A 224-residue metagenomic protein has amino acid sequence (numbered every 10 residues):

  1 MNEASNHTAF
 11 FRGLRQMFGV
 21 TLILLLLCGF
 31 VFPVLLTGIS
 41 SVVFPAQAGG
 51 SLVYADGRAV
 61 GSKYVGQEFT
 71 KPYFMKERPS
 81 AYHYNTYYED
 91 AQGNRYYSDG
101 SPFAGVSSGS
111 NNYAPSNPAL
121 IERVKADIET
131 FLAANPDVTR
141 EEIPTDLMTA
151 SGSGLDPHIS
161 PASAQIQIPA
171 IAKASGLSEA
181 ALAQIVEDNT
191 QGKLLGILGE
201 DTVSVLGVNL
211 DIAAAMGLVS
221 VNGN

Functional and structural regions predicted by a protein language model:
M1-T8: Short, Lys/Arg-rich, polar N-terminal cytosolic tail immediately upstream of the first transmembrane signal-anchor
T8, R12, Q16, V20 (+5 more regions): Flexible, solvent-exposed loop/hinge segments and secondary-structure transition points
A162-N224: Extracytoplasmic/periplasmic C-terminal soluble domains
